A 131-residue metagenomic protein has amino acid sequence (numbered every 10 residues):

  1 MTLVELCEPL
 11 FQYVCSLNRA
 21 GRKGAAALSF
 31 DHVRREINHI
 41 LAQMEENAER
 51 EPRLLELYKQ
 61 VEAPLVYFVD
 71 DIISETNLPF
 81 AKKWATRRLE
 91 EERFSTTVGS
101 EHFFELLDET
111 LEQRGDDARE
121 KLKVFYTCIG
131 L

Functional and structural regions predicted by a protein language model:
M1-I73: Non-catalytic, solvent-exposed interaction/assembly segments
V69-L131: Membrane-proximal low-complexity regions enriched in glycine and acidic/polar residues
